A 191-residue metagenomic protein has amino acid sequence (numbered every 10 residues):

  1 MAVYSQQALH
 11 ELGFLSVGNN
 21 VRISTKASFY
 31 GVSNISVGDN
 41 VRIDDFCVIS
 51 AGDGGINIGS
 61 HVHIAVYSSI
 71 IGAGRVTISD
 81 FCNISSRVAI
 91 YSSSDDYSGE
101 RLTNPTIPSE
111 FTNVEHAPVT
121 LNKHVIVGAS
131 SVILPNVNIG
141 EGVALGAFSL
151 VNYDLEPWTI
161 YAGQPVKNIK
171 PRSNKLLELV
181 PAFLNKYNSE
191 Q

Functional and structural regions predicted by a protein language model:
M1-S36, Y187-Q191: Extended, small-residue-rich solenoid/repeat segments and analogous flexible loops that form exposed scaffolds
S5, A27-V37, R42-P135, Q164 (+1 more regions): Flexible, glycine/small-residue-enriched loop-and-beta-strand segment within the central core of proteins
R22, N83, I126, A144 (+1 more regions): Short-chain dehydrogenase/reductase
I71, S130-V143, S149-N152: Beta-rich strand-turn-strand
V76, V88, S149, P157-T159 (+1 more regions): Glycine-centered loop/turn positions within well-structured domains that cap or flank conserved ligand/cofactor-binding
Y153-W158, N188: Short arginine-rich
W158-T159, P165-P181: Conserved beta-strand-loop-alpha-helix hinge in the C-terminal portion of ABC ATPase nucleotide-binding domains
L177-Q191: A short, highly charged, low-complexity intrinsically disordered segment
